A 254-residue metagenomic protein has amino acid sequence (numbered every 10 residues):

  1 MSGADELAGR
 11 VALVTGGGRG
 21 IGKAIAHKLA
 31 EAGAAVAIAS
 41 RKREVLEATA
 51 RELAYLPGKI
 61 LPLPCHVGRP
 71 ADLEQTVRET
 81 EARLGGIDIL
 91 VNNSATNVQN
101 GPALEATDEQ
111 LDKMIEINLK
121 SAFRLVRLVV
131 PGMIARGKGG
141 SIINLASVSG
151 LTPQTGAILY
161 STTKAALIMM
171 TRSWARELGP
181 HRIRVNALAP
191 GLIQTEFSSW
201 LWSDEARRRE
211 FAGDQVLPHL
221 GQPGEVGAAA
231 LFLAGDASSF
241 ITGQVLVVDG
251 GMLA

Functional and structural regions predicted by a protein language model:
V11, G18-G20: Conserved glycine-rich cofactor-binding loop
R43, P64-T76, D108, G224: The beta1-alpha1 cofactor-binding region of Rossmann-like NAD(H)/NADP(H)-dependent oxidoreductases
L84, F123, I183-R184, L220-V248 (+1 more regions): C-terminal substrate-recognition "lid" of short-chain dehydrogenase/reductases
G101-A103, T107-I115, R207, F211: Substrate-binding pocket helix/loop in short-chain dehydrogenase/reductase
V126, T163, T171: Active-site helix of classical SDR
P131, R176-P180, S239: Alpha-helical segment proximal to the catalytic Tyr-Lys
S147: Residue(s) in the substrate-gating loop at a strand-loop-helix junction that position the organic substrate next
